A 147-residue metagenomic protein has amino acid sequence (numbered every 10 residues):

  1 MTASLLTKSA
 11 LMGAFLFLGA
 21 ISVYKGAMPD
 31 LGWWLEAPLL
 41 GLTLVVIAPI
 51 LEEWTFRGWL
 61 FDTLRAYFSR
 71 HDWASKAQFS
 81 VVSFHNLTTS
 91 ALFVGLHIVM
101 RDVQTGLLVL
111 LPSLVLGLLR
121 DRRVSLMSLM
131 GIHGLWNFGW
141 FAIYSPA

Functional and structural regions predicted by a protein language model:
M1, L35-L39, S145: Short, charge-rich amphipathic segments
T2-F15: Alpha-helical transmembrane segments of integral membrane proteins, especially early/N-terminal helices
L5-L6, I21, P29: Structural recognition of short helix-loop-helix hairpins that underlie histone-fold modules
L16-G26, L40-A147: Transmembrane helix-loop-helix hairpins at the membrane interface of multi-pass integral membrane proteins
Y24-E36: Membrane-interface helix termini and inter-helical loops of multi-pass transporters
